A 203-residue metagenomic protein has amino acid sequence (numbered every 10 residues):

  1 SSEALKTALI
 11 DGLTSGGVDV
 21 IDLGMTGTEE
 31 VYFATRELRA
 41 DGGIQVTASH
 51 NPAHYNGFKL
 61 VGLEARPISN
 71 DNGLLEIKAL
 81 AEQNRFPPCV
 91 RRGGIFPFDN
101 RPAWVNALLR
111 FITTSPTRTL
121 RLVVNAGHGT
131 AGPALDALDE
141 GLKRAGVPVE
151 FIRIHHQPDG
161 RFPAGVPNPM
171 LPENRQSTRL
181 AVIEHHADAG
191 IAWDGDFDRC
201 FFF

Functional and structural regions predicted by a protein language model:
S1-Y55, L138-F202: N-terminal small/polar loop signature for handling phosphorylated ligands or for N-terminal nucleophile
N56-H185: Gly/Ser/Thr-enriched, mixed-charge loops and adjacent short helices that form phosphate/oxyanion-binding elements
